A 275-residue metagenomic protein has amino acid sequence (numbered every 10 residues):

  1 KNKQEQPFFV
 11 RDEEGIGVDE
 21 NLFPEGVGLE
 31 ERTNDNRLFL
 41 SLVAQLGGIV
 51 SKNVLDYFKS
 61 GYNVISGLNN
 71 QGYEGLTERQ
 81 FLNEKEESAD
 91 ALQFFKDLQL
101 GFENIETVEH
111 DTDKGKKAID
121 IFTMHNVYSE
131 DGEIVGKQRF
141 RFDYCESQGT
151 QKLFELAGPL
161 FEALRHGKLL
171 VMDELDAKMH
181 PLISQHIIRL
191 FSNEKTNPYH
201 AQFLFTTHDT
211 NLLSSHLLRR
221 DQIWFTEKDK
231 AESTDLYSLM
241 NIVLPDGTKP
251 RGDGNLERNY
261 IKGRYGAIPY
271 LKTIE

Functional and structural regions predicted by a protein language model:
K1, L153-F154, P159, R189-L190 (+1 more regions): Phosphate-binding glycine-rich loops of NTP-binding sites
K1-P7, I16-N21, D113-M124, G136-K137 (+1 more regions): Short, well-ordered strand-loop elements centered on a beta-strand within folded domains, enriched for acidic residues
K1-T112: Electropositive, glycine-dotted interaction segments that contact anionic polymers or phosphate-rich ligands
N83-E86, V108, M172-E174, T206-H208: Short His-Asn-centered micro-motif
A91-F95, G158-P159, L212-L213: Generic recognition of flexible, low-complexity loop/linker segments
H110, K114-F161, R165, L169-L182: Conserved ABC ATPase signature
L182-R189: Conserved D-loop/post-Walker B switch-helix segment of ABC ATPase nucleotide-binding domains
R189-E275: C-terminal lobe/lid and adjacent interdomain/linker elements of RecA-like ASCE P-loop ATPase modules
